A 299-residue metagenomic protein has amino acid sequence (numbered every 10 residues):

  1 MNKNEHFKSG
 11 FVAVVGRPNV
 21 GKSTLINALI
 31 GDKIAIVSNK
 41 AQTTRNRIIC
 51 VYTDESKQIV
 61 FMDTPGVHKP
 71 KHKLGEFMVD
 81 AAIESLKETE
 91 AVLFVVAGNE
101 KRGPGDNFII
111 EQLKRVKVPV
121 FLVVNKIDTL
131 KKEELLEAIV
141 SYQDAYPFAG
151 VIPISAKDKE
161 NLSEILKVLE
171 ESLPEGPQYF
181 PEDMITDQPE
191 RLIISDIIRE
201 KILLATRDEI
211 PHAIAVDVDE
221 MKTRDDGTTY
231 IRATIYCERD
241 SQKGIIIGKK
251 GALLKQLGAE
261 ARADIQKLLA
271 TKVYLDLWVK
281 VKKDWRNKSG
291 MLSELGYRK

Functional and structural regions predicted by a protein language model:
M1-A91, I235: Conserved G1/Walker A P-loop phosphate-binding module
G21, N161, L253: Conserved glycine(s) of the Walker
D32, V51-E55, P70, S85 (+9 more regions): Conserved, well-folded catalytic cores of nucleic-acid-processing and energy-transducing macromolecular machines
T44, H68-K69, K101-R102, L130-K131 (+1 more regions): Catalytic P-loop NTPase motifs of RecA-like helicase/translocase cores
Y52-Q58, F77-V151, A205, K222-D225: Conserved C-terminal guanine-recognition region of P-loop GTPase G domains, centered on the G4
D63, N125, S155: Active-site glycine-centered loops adjacent to acidic/histidine catalytic or metal-binding residues that shape
V118-P119, D128-E190: Canonical P-loop GTPase G-domain recognition
E190-K299: P-loop NTP-binding site
